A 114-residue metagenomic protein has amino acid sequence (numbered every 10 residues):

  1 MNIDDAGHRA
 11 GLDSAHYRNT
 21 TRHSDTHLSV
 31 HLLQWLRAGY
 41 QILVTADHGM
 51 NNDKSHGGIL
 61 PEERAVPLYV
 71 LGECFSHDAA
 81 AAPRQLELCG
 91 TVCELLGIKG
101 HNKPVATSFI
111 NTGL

Functional and structural regions predicted by a protein language model:
M1-L114: Feature captures the catalytic ectodomains and active-site-proximal regions of enzymes that hydrolyze or transfer
